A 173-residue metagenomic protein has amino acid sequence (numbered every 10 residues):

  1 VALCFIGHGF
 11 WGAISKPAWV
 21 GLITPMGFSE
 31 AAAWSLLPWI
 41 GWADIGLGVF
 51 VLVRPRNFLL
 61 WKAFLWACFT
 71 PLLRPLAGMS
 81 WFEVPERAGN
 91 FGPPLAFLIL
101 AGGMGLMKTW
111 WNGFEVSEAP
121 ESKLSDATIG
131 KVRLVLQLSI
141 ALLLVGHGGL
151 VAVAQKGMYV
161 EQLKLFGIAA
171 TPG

Functional and structural regions predicted by a protein language model:
V1-P17, A31-K156, T171-G173: Extended, low-polarity transmembrane helix blocks
G21-W34, Q162-P172: Perimembrane loop-to-helix junctions flanking transmembrane segments
